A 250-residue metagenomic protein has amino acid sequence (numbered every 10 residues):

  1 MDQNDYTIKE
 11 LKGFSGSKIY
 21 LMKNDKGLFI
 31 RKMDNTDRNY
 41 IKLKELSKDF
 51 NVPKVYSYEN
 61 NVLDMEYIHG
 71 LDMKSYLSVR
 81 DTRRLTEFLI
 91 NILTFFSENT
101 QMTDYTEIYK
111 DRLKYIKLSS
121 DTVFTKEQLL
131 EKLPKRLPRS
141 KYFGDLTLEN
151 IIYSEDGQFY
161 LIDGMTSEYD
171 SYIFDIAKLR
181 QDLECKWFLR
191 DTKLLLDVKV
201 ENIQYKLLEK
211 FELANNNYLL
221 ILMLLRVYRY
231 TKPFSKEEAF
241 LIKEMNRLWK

Functional and structural regions predicted by a protein language model:
D2-L11: Conserved N-terminal boundary motif of the eukaryotic protein kinase catalytic domain
G13-K18, K26-L63, K74-F95, F174: A conserved alpha-helical element in kinase catalytic cores
I19, L129-F174: Active-site acidic catalytic loop and adjacent metal/ATP-binding pocket of ATP-dependent phosphoryl transfer enzymes
I19, T122-E131, I151-I152, Q158 (+2 more regions): Hydrophobic transmembrane helix bundles of membrane-integrated enzymes that assemble and modify cell-envelope
D49-V52, L71-Y142: Conserved kinase catalytic-core helix
N61-T82, Y115-L118, I221-E244: A glycine-centered beta->alpha junction motif in the catalytic cores of kinase/phosphotransferase enzymes
I173-F211, I221-E237: Active-site activation/catalytic loop segments of kinase-like enzymes and analogous catalytic loops in related
